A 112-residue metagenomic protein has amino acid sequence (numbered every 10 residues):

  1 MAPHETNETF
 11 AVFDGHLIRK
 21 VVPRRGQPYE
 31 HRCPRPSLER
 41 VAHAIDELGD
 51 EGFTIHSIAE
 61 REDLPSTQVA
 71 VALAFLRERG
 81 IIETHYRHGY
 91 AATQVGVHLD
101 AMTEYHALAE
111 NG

Functional and structural regions predicted by a protein language model:
M1-P36: Long, low-complexity, charged/polar intrinsically disordered regions in eukaryotic proteins
R32, G52, D63-T67: Intrinsic disorder
R35-E51: Short helix->loop/beta-hairpin flanking segments within DNA-binding domains
L48-R61: Short acidic, hydrophobic short linear motifs in intrinsically disordered regions
D63-E78: Short amphipathic alpha-helical interaction segments
R77-H88: A short, conserved structural fragment
H88-V95: Minor-groove-contacting beta-hairpin "wing" of winged helix-turn-helix DNA-binding domains
V95-G112: Short, amphipathic alpha-helical interaction segments positioned at domain boundaries
